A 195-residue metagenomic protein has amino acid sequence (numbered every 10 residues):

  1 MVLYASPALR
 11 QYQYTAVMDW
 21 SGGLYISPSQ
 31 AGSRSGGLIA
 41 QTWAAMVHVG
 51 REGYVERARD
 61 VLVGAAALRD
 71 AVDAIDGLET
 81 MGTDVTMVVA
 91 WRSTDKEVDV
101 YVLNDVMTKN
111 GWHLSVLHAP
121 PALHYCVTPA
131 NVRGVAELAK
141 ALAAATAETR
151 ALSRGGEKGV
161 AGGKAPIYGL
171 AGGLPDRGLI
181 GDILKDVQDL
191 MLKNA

Functional and structural regions predicted by a protein language model:
M1-M87, W91-K96: Active-site C-terminal subdomain of aminotransferase-like
A74-I75, R92-A195: Non-catalytic terminal extensions of PLP-dependent enzymes
